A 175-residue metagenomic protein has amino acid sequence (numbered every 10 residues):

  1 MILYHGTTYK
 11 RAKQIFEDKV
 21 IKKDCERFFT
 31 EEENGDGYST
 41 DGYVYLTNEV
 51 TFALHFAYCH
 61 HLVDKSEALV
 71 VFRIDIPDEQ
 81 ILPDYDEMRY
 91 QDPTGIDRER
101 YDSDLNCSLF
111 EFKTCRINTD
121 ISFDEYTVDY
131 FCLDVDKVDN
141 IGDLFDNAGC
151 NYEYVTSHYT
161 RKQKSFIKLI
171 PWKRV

Functional and structural regions predicted by a protein language model:
M1-D41, Y58-C59: ADP-ribose/NAD+-binding catalytic cleft of ART/PARP-like enzymes
M1-I2, T40-Y43, V50, E67-L69: Short, surface-exposed beta-edge/turn micro-motifs
L3, I15, Y45-L46, V70-I74 (+1 more regions): Hydrophobic beta-strand residues in large extracellular and virion-surface proteins
H5-R11, N48-V50, D75-D78: Short, flexible loop/turn elements at secondary-structure junctions
A12-K13, L54, I81: Eukaryotic short linear interaction motifs
K22, G35-Y45, L82, S108-R116: Low-complexity, flexible helical/coil segments
V50-D64: Short active-site loop/helix that positions an aromatic residue
A68-V175: Active-site and NAD+-binding cores of ADP-ribose-processing enzymes
